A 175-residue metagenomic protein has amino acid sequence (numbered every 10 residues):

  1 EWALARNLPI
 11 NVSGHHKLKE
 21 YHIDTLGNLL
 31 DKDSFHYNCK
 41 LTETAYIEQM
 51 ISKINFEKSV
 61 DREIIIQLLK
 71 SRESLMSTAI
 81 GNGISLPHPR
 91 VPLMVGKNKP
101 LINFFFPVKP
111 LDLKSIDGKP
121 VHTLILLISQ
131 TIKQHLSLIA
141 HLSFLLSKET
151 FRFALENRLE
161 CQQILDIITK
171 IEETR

Functional and structural regions predicted by a protein language model:
E1-R175: Cytosolic covalent-transfer regions centered on His/Cys nucleophiles that carry phosphoryl or persulfide groups
